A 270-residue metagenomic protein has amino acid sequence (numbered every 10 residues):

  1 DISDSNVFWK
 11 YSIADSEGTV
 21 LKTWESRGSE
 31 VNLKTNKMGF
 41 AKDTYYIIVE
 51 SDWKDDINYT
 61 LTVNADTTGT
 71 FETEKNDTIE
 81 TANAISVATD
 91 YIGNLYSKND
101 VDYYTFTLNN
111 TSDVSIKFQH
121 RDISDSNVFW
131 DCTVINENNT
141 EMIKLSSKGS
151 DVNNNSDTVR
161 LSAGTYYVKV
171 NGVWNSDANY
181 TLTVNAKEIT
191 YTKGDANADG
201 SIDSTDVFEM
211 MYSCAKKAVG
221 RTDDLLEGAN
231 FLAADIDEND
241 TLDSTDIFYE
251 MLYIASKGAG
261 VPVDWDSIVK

Functional and structural regions predicted by a protein language model:
D1-N58, A65-T67, G93-K187: Acidic, Ser/Thr/Pro-rich low-complexity intrinsically disordered segments
N6-W9, I13, T23-R27, F71-T78 (+4 more regions): Short, tandemly repeated low-complexity microdomains enriched for cysteine and small residues
T62-V87: Predominantly extracellular/luminal regions of secreted and cell-surface proteins, especially disulfide-bonded
N76, V114-S115, S213: General detector of folded, globular domains
A88-I92: Short, hydrophobic/aromatic-rich segments at coil-to-beta transitions
V101, L182-K270: Cellulosome-associated attachment modules in secreted, modular CAZymes
